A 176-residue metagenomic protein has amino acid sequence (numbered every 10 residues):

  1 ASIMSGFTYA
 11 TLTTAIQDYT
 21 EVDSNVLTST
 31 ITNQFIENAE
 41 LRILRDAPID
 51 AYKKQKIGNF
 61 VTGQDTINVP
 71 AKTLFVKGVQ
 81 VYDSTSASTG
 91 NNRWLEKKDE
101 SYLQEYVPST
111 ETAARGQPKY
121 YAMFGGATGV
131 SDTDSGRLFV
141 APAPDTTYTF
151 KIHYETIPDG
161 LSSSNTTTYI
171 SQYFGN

Functional and structural regions predicted by a protein language model:
M4-N176: Glycine-enriched, solvent-exposed interface loops adjoining structured elements
